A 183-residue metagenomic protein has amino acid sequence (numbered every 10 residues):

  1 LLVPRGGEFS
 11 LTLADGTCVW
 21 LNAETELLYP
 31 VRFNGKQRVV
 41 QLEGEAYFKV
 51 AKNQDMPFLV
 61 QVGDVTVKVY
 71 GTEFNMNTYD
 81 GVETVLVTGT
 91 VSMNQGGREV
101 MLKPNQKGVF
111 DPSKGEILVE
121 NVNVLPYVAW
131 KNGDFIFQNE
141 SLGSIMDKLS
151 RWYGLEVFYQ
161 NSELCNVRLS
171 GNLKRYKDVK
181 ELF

Functional and structural regions predicted by a protein language model:
L1-F183: A residue-level detector for the "anchor" residue at the start of short, highly conserved motifs
